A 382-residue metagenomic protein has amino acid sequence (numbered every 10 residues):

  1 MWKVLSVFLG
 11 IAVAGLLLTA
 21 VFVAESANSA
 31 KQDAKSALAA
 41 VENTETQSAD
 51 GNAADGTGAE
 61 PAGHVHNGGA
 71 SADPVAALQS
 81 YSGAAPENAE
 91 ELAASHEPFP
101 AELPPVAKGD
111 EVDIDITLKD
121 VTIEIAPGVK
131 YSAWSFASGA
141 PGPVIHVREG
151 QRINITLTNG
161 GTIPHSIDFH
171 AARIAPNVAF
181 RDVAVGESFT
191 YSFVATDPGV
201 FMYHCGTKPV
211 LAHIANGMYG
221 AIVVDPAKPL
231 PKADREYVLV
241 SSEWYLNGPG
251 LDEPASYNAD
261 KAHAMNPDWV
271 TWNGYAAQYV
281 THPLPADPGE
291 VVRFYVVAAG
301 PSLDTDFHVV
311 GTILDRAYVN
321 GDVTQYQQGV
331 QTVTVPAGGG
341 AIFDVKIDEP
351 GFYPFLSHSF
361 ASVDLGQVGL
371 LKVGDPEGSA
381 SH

Functional and structural regions predicted by a protein language model:
M1-H382: Copper-binding active sites and cupredoxin-like electron-transfer domains, recognizing His/Cys-rich ligand loops
